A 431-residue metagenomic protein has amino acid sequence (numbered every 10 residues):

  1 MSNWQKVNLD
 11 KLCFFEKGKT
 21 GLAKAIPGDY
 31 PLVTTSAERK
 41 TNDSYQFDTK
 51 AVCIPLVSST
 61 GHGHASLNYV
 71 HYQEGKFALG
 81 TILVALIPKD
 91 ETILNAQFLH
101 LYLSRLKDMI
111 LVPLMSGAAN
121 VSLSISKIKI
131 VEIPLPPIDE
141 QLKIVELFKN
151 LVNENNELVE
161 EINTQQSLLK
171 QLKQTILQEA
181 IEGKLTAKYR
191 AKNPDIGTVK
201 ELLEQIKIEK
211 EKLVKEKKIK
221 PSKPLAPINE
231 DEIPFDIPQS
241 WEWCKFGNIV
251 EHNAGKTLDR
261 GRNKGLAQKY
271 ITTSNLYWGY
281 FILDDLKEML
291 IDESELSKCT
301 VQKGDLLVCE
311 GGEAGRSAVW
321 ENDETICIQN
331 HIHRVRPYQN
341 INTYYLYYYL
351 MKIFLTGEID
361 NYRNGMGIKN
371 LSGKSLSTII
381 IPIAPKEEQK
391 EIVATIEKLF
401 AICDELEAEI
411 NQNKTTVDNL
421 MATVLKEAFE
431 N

Functional and structural regions predicted by a protein language model:
M1-S2, N155-I196, K200, K207-I208 (+2 more regions): Short amphipathic coiled-coil heptad-repeat segments
M1-T34, I130-E132, I138-V145, P227-K256 (+6 more regions): Non-catalytic DNA-recognition/assembly elements of restriction-modification systems
S2, T20, K76-V84, S116-D139 (+3 more regions): A short glycine-rich beta-alpha junction/loop motif
D10-C53, S58-T60, H64-Y72, P227-E232 (+2 more regions): Sequence-specific dsDNA recognition surfaces
I237, S297, N322-E324: Short, conserved secondary-structure segments in the cores of folded domains
A314-E321: Short, Lys/Arg- and Gly-enriched loop/turn segments at beta-strand edges
